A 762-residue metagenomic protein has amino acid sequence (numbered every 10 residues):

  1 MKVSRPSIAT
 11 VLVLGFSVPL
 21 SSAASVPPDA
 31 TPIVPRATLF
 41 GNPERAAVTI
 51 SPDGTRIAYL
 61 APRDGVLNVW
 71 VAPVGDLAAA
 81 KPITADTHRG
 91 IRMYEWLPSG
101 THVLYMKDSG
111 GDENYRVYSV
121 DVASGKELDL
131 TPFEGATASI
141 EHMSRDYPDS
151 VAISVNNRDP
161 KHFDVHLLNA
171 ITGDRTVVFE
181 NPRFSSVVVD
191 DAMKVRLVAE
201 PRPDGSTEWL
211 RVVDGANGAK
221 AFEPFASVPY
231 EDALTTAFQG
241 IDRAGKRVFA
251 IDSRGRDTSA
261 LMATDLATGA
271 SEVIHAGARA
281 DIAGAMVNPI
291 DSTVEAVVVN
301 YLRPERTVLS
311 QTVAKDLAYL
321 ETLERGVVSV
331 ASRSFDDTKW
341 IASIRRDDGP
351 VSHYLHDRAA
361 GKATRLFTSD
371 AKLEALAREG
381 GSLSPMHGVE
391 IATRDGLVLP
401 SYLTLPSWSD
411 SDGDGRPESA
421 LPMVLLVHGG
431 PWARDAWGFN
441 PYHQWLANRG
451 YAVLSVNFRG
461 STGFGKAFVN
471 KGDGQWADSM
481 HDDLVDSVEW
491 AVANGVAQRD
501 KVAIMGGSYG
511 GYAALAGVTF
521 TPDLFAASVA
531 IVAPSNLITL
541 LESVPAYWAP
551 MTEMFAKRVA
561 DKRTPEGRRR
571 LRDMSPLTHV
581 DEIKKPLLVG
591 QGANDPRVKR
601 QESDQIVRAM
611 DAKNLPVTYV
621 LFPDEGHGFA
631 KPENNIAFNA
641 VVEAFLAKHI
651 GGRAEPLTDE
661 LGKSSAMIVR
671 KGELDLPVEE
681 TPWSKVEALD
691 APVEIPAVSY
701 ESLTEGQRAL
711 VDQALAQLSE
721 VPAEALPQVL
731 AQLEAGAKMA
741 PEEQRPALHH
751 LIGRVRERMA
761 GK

Functional and structural regions predicted by a protein language model:
A24-R45, A72-R92, D121-A138, L168-S185 (+5 more regions): Multi-bladed beta-propeller domains
A37-W70, K339-I341: Beta-strand-rich domains and repeat architectures in extracellular enzymes and scaffolds, especially beta-propellers
A46-A47, K81, R92, Y115 (+10 more regions): Non-catalytic accessory segments flanking enzyme active sites
P52-D53, P98-S99, R145-Y147, D191-A192 (+3 more regions): Residue-level detector of Asp-centered blade-edge/turn motifs that repeat once per structural unit in beta-propeller
G54-I57, V103-L104, S150-A152, R196 (+3 more regions): Hydrophobic beta-strand positions that form the internal "hydrophobic ladder" of WD40/Gbeta-like beta-propeller blades
L60-N68, D86-I91, Y105-Y118, E127-D149 (+11 more regions): A flexible loop/linker signature enriched in serine peptidases of the S9 family
S369-D500, G507-S508, A513, S535 (+1 more regions): Cap/lid segment of the alpha/beta-hydrolase catalytic domain
V456-D690: Active-site-proximal cap/loop segments of hydrolase catalytic domains
